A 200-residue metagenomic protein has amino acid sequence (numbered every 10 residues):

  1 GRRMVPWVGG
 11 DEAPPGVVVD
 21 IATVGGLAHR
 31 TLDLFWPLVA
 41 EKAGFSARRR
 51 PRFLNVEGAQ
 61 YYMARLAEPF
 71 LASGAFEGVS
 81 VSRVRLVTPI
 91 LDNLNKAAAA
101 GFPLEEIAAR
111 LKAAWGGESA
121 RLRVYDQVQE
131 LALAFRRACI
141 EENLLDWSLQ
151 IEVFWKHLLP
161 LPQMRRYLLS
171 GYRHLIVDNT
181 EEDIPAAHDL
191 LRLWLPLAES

Functional and structural regions predicted by a protein language model:
G1-A98: Conserved P-loop NTPase-based nucleic-acid remodeling module centered on helicase motor cores
P14, L168-Y172, P196: Flexible, charged surface loops at secondary-structure boundaries
G25-G26, I176-E181: Short, flexible loop/turn elements at secondary-structure junctions
T31, F154, A186-A187: Short, function-defining helix-loop hinge/capping sites that tune catalysis or transport
A67, A72-I176: Accessory N-terminal region flanking or inserted into the helicase ATPase core in nucleic-acid motor proteins
P162, N179-L191: Conserved ATPase-coupling elements of RecA-like P-loop NTPase cores
D189-S200: Conserved RecA-like helicase ATPase core segment that couples NTP binding/hydrolysis to strand translocation
